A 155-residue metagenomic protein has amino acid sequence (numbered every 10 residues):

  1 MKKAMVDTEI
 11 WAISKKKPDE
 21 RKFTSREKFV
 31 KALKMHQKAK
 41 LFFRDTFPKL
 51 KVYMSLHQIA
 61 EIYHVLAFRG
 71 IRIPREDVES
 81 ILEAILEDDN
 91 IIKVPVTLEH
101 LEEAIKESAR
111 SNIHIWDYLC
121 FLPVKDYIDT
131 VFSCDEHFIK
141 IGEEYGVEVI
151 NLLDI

Functional and structural regions predicted by a protein language model:
M1-K3, P18, F121-I155: Acidic, PIN/NYN-like endoribonuclease modules and their adjacent C-terminal/linker elements
M1-M54, F68-S80: Short, well-structured N-terminal submotif of metal-dependent ribonuclease cores
I10-W11, Q58, H100, L119-C120 (+1 more regions): Alpha-helix capping/helix-boundary segments
T46-K49, V65-R69, D88-I92, E107 (+1 more regions): Alpha-helix C-capping/helix-to-loop hinge sites
K51-V52, R72, V78, L82-L98 (+1 more regions): Mobile, glycine- and charge-enriched loop segments and immediately flanking short secondary-structure elements within
S55, W116, C134: Replace "coordinates the UDP/GDP/TDP-sugar" with "coordinates nucleotide-activated sugar donors
N90-T130: Active-site neighborhoods of divalent-metal-dependent phosphate/nucleic-acid chemistry enzymes
